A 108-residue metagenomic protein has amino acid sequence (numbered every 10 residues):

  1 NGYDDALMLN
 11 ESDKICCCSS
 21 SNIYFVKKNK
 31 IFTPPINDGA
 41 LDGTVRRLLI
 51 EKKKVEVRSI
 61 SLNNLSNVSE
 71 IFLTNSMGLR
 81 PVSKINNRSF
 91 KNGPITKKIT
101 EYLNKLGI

Functional and structural regions predicted by a protein language model:
N1-L9, L103-G107: Active-site-adjacent loop/helix segments that line or gate small-molecule/cofactor pockets in enzymes
M8-C16: Charged, low-complexity intrinsically disordered regulatory segments in eukaryotic signaling
I15-I108: Conserved catalytic-core subdomain
